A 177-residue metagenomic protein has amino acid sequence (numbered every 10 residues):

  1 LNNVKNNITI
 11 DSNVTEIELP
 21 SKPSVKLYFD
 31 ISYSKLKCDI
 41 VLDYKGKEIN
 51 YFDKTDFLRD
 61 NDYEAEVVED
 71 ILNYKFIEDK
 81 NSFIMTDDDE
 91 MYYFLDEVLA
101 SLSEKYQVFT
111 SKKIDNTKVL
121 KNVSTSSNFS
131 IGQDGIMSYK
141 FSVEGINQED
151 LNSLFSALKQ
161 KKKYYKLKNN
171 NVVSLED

Functional and structural regions predicted by a protein language model:
L1-D177: Accessory nucleic-acid engagement and inter-domain coupling regions that lie outside the RecA/P-loop ATPase cores
